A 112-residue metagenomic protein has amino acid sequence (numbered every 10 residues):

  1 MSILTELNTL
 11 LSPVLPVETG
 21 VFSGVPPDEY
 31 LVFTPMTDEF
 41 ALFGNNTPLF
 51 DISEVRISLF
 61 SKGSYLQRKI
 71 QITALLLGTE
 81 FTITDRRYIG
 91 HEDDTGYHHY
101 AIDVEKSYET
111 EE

Functional and structural regions predicted by a protein language model:
M1-F43, D94: Small/polar-rich, solvent-exposed N-terminal microdomains that initiate assembly or binding
L7-L11, I70-L76: Short amphipathic alpha-helices in soluble, non-transmembrane regions that often serve as interface/regulatory elements
A41-F43, K69, D85-Y88: Short structured motifs
G44-L49: Short, flexible, solvent-exposed loop/turn segments with mixed acidic/basic and small polar residues
D51-G63, Y97-Y108: Oligomerization/assembly interface segments of phage tail-like spikes and tubes
T73-E112: Acidic-leaning, charged glycine-interspersed low-complexity segments
